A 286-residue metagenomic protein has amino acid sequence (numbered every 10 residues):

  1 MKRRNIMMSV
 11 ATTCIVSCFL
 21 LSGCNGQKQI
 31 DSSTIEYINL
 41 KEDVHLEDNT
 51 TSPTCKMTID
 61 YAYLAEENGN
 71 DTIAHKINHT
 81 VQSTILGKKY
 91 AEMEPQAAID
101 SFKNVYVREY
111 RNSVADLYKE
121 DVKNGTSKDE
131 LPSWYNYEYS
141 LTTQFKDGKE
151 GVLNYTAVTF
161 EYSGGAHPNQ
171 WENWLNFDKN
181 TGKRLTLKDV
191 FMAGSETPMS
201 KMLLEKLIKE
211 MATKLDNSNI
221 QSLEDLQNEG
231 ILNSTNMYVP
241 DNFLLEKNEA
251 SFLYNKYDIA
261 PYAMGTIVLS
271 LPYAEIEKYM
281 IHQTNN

Functional and structural regions predicted by a protein language model:
M1-T34: Bacterial Sec-dependent N-terminal signal peptides
C24-N286: Compositionally biased intrinsically disordered regions enriched in Thr/Gly
